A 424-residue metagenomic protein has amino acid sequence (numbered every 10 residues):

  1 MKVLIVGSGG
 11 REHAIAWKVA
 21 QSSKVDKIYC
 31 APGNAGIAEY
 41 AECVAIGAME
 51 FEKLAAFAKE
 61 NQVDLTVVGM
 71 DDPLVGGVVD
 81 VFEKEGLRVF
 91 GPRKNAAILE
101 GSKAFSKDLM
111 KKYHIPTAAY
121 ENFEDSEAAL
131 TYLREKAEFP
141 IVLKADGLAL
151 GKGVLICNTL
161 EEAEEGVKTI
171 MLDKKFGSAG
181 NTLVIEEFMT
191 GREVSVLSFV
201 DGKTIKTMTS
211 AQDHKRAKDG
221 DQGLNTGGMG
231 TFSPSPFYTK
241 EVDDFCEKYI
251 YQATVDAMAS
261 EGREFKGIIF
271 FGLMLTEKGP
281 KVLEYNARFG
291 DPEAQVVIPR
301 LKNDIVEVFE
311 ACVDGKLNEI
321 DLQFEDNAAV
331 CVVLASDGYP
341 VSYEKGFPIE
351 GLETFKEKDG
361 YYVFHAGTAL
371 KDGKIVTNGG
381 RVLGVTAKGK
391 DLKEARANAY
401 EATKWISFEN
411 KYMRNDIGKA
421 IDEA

Functional and structural regions predicted by a protein language model:
M1-K94: ATP-binding N-terminal substructure of ATP-dependent carboxylate-amine bond-forming enzymes
A20-Q21, G36-A38, E60, F90 (+13 more regions): Solvent-exposed alpha-helices and their adjacent loops that cap or buttress functional pockets in soluble metabolic
C43-M49, E121-D125, C157: Short acidic-hydrophobic, aromatic-tinged amphipathic segments that line or gate anion-handling sites
F90-G153: A conserved helix-loop-beta module that forms one wall/lid of the active-site cleft in ATP-utilizing catalytic domains
G153-A294: Internal nucleotide-binding/catalytic subdomain
C246-I269, N286-K358: Active-site "cap" helix and flanking loop/linker of ATP-utilizing ligase/carboxylase catalytic domains
A311-A424: Peripheral (often C-terminal) accessory segments that flank ATP-dependent C-N-forming ligase machineries
